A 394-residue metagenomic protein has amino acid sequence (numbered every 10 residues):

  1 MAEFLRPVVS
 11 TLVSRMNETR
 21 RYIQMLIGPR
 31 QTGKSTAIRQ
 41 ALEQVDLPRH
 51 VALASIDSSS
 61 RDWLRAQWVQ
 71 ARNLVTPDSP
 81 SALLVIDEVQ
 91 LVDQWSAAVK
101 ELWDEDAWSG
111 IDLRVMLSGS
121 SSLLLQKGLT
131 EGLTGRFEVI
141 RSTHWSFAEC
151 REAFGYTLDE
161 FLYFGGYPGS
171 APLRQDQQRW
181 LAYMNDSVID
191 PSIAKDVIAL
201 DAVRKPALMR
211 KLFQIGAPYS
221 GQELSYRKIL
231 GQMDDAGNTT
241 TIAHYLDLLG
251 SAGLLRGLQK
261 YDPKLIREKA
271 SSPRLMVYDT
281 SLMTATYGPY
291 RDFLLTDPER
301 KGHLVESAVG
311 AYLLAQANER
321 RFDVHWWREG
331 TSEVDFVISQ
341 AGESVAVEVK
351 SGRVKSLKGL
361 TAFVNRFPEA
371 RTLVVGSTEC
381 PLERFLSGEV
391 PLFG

Functional and structural regions predicted by a protein language model:
M1-R15: N-terminal pre-Walker A segment at the start of P-loop NTPase domains
L26: Hydrophobic anchor at the beta1->P-loop junction of P-loop NTPases
K34-S35: Conserved lysine of the Walker
V51-S79: Short glycine-rich substrate-engagement loop in P-loop NTPases that contacts/grips substrate
S96-M116: Conserved catalytic/switch belt of AAA+ P-loop NTPases
D112-L113, S120-S122, Q126-E223, R256: Interdomain motor-coupling "hinge/lid" segment immediately C-terminal to the ATP-binding subdomain of NTP-driven enzymes
Q177-E343: Accessory nucleic acid-recognition modules appended to NTPase machines
